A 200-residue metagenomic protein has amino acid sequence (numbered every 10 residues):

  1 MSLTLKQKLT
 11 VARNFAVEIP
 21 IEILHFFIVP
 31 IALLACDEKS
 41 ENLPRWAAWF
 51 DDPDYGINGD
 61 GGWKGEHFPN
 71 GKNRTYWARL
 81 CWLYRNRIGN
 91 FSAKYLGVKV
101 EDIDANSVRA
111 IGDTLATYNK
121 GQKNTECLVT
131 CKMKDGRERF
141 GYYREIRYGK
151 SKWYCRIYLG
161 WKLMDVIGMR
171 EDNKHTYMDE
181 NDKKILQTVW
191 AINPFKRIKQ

Functional and structural regions predicted by a protein language model:
M1, L5, F50, T75 (+3 more regions): Extended interaction regions within the primary functional domain
M1-E18, G56-K72: Compositionally biased, charge-rich terminal segments
Q7-R45: A transmembrane-helix-recognition feature enriched in membrane-embedded lipid enzymes and envelope glyco-/phospholipid
V11, F15, P30, Y76-I88 (+2 more regions): Extended low-polarity, hydrophobic cluster-rich segments
E38-N124: Long, solvent-exposed N-terminal ectodomains/accessory regions that are displayed to the extracellular/lumenal milieu
M133-Q200: Cytosol-/stroma-facing membrane-proximal "stalk/adaptor" domains immediately downstream of transmembrane anchors
